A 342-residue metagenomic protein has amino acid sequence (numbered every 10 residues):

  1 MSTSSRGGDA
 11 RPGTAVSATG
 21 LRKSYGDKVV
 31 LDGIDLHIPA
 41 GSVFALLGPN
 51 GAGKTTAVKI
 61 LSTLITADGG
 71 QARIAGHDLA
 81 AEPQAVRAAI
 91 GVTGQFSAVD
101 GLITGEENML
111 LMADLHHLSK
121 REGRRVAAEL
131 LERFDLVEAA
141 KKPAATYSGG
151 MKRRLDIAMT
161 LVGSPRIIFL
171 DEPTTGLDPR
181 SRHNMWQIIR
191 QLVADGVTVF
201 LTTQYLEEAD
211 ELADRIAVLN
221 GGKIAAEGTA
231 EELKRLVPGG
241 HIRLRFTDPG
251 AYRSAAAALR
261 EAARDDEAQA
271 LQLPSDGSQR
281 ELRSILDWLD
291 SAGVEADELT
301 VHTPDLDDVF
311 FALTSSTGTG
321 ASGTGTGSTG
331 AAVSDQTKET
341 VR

Functional and structural regions predicted by a protein language model:
S2-R6, P12, G277-R342: C-terminal coupling/interaction segments
G13-A18, K23-N220, A226: ABC transporter nucleotide-binding domains
T19-L21, A262, D297-L299: Generic beta-strand hydrophobic packing signal
A40, E138, D248, S275-G277 (+2 more regions): Non-catalytic surface loops within mature trypsin-like serine protease
G69, A85, E107, E122 (+4 more regions): An acidic, carboxylate-rich microenvironment
H77-A80, I224, P249, D276-R280 (+1 more regions): Short, surface-exposed acidic/glycine-rich loop or hinge patches that mediate macromolecular interfaces
G91, H117, D156, P238 (+2 more regions): A generic structural signal for secondary-structure junctions that act as hinges or helix/strand caps at the edges
Q187-D276: ABC transporter nucleotide-binding domain
